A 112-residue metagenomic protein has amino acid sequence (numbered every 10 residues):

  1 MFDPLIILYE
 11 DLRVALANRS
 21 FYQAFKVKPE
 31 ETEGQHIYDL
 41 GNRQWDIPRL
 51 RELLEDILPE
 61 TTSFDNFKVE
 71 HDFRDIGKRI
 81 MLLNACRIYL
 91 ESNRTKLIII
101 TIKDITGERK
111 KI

Functional and structural regions predicted by a protein language model:
P4-L5: Short hydrophobic secondary-structure edge segments in sensory/regulatory modules of signaling proteins
D11, A15-Q23, Q35: PAS/LOV sensory domain surfaces, especially short acidic/polar patches at coil-to-helix junctions
F25-V27, E33-G34, N42: Glycine-centered C-terminal helix-capping/turn motifs at helix ends
H36-G77: Terminal output helix/cap of sensory domains in signal transduction proteins
N66, K78-L82, L97: Beta-strand residues that line the small-molecule/cofactor-binding core of sensory signal-transduction domains
E70-D72, L83-R87, T101: PAS-family sensory domains
I88-I112: Sensory coupling linkers of modular signal transduction proteins
